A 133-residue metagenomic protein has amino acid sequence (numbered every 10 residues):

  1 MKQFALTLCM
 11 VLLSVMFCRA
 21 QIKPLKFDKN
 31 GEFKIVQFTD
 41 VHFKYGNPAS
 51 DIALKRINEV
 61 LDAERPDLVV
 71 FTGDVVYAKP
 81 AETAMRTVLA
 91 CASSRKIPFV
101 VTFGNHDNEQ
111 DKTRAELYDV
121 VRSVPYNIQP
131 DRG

Functional and structural regions predicted by a protein language model:
M1-A5: Positively charged n-region of N-terminal signal peptides that target proteins for export
T7, Y45, K79, E109-K112: Hydrophobic positions within alpha-helical membrane elements
T7-V15: Bacterial N-terminal signal peptides
R19-C91: N-terminal active-site segment of His-dependent metallophosphoesterases
K23, R86-G133: Extended active-site neighborhood of metal-dependent phosphoesterases/phosphodiesterases
